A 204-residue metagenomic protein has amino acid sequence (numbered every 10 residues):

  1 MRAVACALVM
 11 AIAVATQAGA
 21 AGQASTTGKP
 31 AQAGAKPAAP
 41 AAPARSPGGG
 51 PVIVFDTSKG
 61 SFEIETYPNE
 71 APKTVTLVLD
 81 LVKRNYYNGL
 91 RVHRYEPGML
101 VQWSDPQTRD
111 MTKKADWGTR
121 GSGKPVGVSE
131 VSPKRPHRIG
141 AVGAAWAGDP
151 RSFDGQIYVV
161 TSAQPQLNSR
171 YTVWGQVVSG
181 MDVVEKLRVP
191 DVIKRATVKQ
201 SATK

Functional and structural regions predicted by a protein language model:
A5-T16: Bacterial N-terminal signal peptides
A18-K204: Cyclophilin-like peptidyl-prolyl cis-trans isomerases
